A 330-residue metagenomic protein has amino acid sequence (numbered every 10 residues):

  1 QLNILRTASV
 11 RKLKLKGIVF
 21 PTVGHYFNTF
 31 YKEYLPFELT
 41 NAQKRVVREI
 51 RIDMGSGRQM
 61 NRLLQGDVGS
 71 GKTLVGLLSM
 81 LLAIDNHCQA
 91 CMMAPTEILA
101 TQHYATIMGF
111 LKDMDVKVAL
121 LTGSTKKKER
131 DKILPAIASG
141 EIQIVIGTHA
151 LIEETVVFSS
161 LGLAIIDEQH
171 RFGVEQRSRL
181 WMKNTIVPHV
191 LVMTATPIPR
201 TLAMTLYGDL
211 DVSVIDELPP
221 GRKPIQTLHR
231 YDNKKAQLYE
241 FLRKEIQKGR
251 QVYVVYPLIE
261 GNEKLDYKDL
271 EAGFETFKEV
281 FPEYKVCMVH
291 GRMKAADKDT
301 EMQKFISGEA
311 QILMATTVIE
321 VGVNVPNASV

Functional and structural regions predicted by a protein language model:
Q1, P21-H25, V323-V325: Core structural elements
Q1-K16, L191: Structured, non-catalytic alpha/beta "coupling" segments that mediate domain-domain communication and provide generic
Q1-L5, T29, E33, K44-I52 (+3 more regions): A broad, structural surface signal
R6, V23-Y26, V190-L191, T201: Intrinsically disordered, low-complexity segments enriched in polar/charged residues with Gly/Pro, especially when
K14, R48, G55, Q59-V330: Inter-lobe coupling/hinge segments of SF2-like helicase ATPases
L15-L64: Conserved pre-motif I regulatory segment
